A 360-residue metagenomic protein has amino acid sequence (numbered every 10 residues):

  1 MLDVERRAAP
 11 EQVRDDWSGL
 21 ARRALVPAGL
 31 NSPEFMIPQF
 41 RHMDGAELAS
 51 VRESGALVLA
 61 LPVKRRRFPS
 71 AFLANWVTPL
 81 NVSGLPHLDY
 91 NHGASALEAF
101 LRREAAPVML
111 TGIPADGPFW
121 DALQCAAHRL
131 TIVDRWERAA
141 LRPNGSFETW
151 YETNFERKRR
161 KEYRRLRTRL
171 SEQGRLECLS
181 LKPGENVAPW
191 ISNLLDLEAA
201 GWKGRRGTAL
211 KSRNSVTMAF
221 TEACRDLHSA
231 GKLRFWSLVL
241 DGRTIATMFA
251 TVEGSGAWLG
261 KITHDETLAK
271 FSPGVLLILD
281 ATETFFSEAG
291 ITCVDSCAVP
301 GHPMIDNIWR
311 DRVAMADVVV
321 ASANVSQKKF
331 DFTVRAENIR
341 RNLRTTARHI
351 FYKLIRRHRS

Functional and structural regions predicted by a protein language model:
D3-S54, V58-A71, I113-D134, R138 (+2 more regions): A conserved beta-strand-loop-helix scaffold within acyl/acetyltransferase catalytic domains
W76-L85, V133-R138, R175-E177, R312-D317: Acyl/amide activation-and-transfer machinery of modular secondary-metabolite enzymes
V77-E104: A gly/proline- and charged-residue-enriched helix-loop-helix capping module
S95-E98, L210-Q327: Aromatic (often tryptophan-rich) hydrophobic motifs at membrane interfaces
L101, T153-R159, D331-I339: Short intrinsically disordered coil segments
L101-F119: ATP-hydrolysis module of ASCE/P-loop NTPase motor domains, specifically the Walker B Asp-Glu catalytic pair
V108-L110, L179, C293-D295: Short catalytic-loop micro-motif centered on adjacent basic/acidic residues
Q124-E148, A289-S360: Active-site/acyl-donor-binding loops of N-acyltransferases
